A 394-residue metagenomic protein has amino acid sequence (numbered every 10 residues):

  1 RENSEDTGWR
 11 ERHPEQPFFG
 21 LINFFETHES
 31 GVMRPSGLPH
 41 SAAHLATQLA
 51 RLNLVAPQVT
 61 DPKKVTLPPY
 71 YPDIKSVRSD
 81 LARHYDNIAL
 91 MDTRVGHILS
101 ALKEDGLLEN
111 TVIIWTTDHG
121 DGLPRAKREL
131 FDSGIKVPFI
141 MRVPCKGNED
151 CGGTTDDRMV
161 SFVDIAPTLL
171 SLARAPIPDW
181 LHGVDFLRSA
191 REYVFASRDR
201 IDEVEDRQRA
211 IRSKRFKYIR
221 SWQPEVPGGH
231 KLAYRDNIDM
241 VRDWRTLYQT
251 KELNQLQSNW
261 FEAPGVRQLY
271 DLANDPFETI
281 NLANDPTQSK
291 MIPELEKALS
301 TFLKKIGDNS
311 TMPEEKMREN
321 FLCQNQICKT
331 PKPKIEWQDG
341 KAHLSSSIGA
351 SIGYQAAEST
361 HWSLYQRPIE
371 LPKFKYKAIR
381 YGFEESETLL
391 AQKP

Functional and structural regions predicted by a protein language model:
R1, W115-L123, E129, F302 (+1 more regions): Short, solvent-exposed turn/loop segments enriched in Gly/Ser/Thr/Pro and often Arg
R1-R12, R198-D199: A Trp-anchored, charged/polar loop motif used as the substrate-binding/catalytic surface of acyl/ester-handling
G8, G183, D206-Q208, K341 (+1 more regions): Short, acidic/polar N-cap/turn motifs at the starts of alpha helices
R10-A166, L170-W180, E225-R267, P286-K290: Active-site-proximal cap/lid insertion segments
L108-T111, G153-S213, I280, Q288-K297 (+1 more regions): Polar, surface-exposed loop/tail segments that function as active-site lids or cofactor/substrate-recognition elements
D132, D202-N284, P313, E319-Q326 (+2 more regions): C-terminal, low-complexity/hydrophilic appendages and adjacent surface loops of extracellular/periplasmic anionic
L169, L269-D271, D275, L295 (+2 more regions): Hydrophobic, well-ordered secondary-structure elements that form the walls of internal hydrophobic environments
A283, K290-K297, K304-P394: Short, compositionally stereotyped local motifs that mark structural "simplifiers"
